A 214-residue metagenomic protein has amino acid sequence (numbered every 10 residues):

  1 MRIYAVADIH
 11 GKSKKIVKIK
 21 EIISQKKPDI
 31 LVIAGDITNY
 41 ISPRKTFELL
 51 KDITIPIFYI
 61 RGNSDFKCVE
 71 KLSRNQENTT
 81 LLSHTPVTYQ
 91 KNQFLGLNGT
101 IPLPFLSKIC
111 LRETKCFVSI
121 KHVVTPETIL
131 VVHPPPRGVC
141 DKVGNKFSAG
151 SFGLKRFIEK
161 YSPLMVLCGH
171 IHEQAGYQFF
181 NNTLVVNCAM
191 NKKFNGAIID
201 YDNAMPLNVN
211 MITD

Functional and structural regions predicted by a protein language model:
M1-H10, K91-T100, I129-H133, L184-A189 (+1 more regions): Active-site-proximal beta-strand elements of phosphoester/diester hydrolases
A5-D8, L31-D36, I57-N63, L81-S83 (+4 more regions): Active-site neighborhood of phospho(di)ester-bond hydrolases with catalytic His/Asp-centered motifs
V6, G11-Y89: Core catalytic region of metal-dependent phosphoesterases/phosphodiesterases, especially metallo-beta-lactamase-like
H10-K14, T38-S42, N63-E70, P86 (+4 more regions): Active-site environment of divalent metal-dependent phosphoester hydrolases
K18-I19, T46-L49, I53, C116-S119 (+2 more regions): A general structural detector for well-ordered alpha-helical segments in enzyme core domains, enriched
K26, T125, Y161: Active-site charged/polar residues at nucleotide-handling catalytic sites that mediate phosphoryl, nucleotidyl
F58, D65-G153: Conserved catalytic scaffold of divalent metal-dependent phosphoesterases
P86-K91, F152-Y161, Q174-D214: Binuclear metal-dependent phosphoesterase catalytic core
